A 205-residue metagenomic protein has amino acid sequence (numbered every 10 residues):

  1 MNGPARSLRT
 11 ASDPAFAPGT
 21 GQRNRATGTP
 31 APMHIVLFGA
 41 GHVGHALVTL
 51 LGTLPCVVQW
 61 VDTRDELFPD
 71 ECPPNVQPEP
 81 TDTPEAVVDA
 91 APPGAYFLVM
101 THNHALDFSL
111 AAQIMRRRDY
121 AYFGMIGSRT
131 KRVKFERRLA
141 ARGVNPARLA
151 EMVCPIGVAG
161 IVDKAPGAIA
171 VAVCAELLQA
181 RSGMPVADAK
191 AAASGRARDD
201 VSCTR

Functional and structural regions predicted by a protein language model:
M1-D62, D70-P74, K131, R137 (+1 more regions): Segments forming oxygen-rich coordination pockets for charged ligands
H34, A95-F97, Y122: Structural motif
P73-D82: Active-site regions of enzymes building and remodeling cell-envelope glycoconjugates
T83-P93: Short amphipathic alpha-helix with an adjacent loop that forms part of the alpha/beta core around
T101, Q113-L139: ADP-ribose/adenylate-binding Rossmann-like module
A105-L106, A112: Cytosolic regulatory regions of ion transport systems
S128, N145-E176: Active-site capping/gating segments
